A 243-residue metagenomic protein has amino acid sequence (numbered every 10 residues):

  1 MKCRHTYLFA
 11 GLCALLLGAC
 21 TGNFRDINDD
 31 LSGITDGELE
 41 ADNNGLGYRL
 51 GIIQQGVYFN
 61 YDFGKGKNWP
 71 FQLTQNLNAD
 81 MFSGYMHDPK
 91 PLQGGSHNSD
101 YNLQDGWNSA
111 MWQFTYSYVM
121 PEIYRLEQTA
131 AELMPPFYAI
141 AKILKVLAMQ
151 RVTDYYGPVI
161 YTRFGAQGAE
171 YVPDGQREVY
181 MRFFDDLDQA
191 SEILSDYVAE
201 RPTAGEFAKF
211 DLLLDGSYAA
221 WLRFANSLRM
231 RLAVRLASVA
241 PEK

Functional and structural regions predicted by a protein language model:
M1-G18: Sec-dependent bacterial lipoprotein signal peptides
T6, F71, K90-L92: Generic low-complexity segments that are intrinsically disordered, proline-rich and/or Lys/Arg-biased
Y7-A10, G51, V57-Y58, E132 (+1 more regions): Intrinsic structural disorder/low-complexity segments
L17, G56, T129-A130: Alpha-helix C-capping/helix-to-loop hinge sites
C20-S83: Membrane-proximal, proline-rich intrinsically disordered regions
E40-N44, D88-K243: Structured, solvent-exposed acidic/aromatic patches
